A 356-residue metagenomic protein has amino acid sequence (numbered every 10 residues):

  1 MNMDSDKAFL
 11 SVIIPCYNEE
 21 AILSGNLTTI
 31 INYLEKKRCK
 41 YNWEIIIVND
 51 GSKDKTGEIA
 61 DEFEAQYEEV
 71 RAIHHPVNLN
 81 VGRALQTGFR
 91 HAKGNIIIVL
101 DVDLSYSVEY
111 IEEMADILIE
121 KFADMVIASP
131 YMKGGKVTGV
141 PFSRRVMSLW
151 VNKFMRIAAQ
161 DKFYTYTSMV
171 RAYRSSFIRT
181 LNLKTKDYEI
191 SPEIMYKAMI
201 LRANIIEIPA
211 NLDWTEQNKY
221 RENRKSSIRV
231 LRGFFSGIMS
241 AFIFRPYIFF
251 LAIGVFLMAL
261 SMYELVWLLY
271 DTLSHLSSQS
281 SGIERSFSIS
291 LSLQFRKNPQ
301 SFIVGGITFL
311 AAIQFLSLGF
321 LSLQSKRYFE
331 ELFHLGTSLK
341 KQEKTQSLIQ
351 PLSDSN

Functional and structural regions predicted by a protein language model:
M1-N32, K40: N-proximal low-complexity "stem/linker" segments adjacent to membrane-targeting elements
N2-F9, T185-N356: Hydrophobic helical membrane-anchoring modules
E19-I22, S52, S107: Donor nucleotide-sugar binding loop of glycosyltransferases
L34-K40, F63-E69: Short helix-capping segments at alpha-helix termini
R38-S52, I73-H74: Short beta-strand/loop segment that forms part of the nucleotide-sugar
N49-G57, L104: A conserved acidic beta->alpha catalytic loop
R71-H91, I96, V108-Y188, P192 (+2 more regions): Acceptor/aglycone-binding surface of glycosyltransferases and processive sugar-polymer synthases
